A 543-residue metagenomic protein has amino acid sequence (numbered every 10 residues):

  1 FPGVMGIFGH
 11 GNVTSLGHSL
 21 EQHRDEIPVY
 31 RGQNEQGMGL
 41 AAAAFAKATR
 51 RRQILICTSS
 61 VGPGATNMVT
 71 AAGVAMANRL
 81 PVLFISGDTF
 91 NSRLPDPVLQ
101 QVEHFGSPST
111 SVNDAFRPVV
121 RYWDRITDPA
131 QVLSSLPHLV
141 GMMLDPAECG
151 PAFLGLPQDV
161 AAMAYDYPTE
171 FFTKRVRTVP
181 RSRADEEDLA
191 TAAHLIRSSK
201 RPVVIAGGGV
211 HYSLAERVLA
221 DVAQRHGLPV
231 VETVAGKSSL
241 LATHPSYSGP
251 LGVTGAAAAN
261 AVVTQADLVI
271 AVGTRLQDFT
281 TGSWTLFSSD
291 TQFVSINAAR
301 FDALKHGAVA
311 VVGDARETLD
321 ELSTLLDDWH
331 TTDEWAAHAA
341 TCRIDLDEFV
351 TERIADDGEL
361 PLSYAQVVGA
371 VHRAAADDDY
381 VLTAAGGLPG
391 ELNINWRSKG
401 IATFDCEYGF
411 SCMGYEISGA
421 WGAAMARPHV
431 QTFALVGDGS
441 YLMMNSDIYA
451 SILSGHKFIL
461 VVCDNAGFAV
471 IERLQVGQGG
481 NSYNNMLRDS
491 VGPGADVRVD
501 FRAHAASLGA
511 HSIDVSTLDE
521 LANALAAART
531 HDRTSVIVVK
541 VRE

Functional and structural regions predicted by a protein language model:
F1-D333, A370, A374-D377, K457-L460 (+1 more regions): N-terminal alpha/beta PP-like core and its mobile active-site loop of ThDP/TPP-dependent enzymes
G9-L20, R343-H429: Active-site diphosphate/adenylate-binding microenvironment
G37, Q366, Y449: Active-site phosphate/pyrophosphate-handling residues
V74, R93-S107, V253, A303-L304 (+3 more regions): Thiamine diphosphate
G87-D88, G386, G439: An acidic- and aromatic-residue-enriched active-site/binding cleft used to recognize and process polar
T127-A130, F153, P168, V294-A385 (+3 more regions): Phosphate/pyrophosphate-binding active-site segments
Q158-A161, L388, E543: Short, internal active-site loops enriched in acidic
G207-H211, E359, G437-G439: Conserved short loop/turn motifs at secondary-structure junctions
